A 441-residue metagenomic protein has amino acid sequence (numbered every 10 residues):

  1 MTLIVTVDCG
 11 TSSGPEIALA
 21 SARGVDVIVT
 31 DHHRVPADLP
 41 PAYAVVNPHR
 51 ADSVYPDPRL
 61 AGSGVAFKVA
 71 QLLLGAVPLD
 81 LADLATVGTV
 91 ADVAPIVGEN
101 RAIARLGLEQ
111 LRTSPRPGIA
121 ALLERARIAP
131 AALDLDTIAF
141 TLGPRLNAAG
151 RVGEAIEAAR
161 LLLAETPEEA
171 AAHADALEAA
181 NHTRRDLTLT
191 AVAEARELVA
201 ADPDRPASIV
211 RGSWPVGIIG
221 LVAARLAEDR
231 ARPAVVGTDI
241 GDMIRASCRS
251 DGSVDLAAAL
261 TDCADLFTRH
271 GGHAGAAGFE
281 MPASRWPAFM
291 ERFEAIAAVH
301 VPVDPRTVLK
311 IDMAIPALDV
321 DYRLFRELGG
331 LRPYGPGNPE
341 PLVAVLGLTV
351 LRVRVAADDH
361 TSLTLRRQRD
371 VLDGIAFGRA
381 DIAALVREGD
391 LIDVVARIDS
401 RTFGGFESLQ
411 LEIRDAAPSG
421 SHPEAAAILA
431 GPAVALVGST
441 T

Functional and structural regions predicted by a protein language model:
M1-L3, R23, L74-G75, L79-S284 (+1 more regions): Hydrophobic helix-and-loop "lid/oligomerization" segment in the mid-to-C-terminal part of catalytic domains
M1-L39, V45-V46, T190-L198, A227: N-terminal small/polar loop signature for handling phosphorylated ligands or for N-terminal nucleophile
T6-E16, G62-S63, V216-L221: Short glycine/serine/threonine-rich phosphate/pyrophosphate-binding segments that cradle anionic phosphate groups
V7-D8, P56, V210-S213, C248 (+1 more regions): Short glycine-centered, acidic/aromatic-flanked micro-motifs in structured strand/loop junctions that mark active-site
C9, H32-H33, P48, S63 (+2 more regions): Generic detector of well-ordered alpha-helical packing
S13, H33-D38, D52-V54, G241-I244 (+1 more regions): Short gly/pro/ser/thr-enriched loop/turn and capping motifs at secondary-structure boundaries
P41-A91, G98, S284: Short alpha-helices
E169-V210, V254, A259-T441: Mid-to-C-terminal polyanion-binding domains and interfaces
